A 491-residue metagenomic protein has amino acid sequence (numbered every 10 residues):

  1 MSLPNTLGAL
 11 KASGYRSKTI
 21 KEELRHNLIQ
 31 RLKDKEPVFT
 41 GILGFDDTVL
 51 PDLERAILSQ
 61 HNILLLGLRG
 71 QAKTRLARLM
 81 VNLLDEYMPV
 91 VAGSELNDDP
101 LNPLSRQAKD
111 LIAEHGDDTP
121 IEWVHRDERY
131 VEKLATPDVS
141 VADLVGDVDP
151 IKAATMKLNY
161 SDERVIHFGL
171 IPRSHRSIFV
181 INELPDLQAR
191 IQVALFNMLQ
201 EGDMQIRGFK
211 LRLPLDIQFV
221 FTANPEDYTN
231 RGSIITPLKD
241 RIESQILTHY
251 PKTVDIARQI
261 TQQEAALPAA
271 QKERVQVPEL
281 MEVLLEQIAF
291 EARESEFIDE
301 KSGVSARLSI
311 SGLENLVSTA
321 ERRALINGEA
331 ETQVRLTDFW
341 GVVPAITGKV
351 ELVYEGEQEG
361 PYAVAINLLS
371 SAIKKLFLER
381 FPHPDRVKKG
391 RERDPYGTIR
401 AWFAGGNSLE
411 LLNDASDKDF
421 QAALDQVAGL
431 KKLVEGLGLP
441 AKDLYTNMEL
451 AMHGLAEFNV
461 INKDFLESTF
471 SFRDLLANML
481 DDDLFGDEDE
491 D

Functional and structural regions predicted by a protein language model:
K11-T19, Q30-V49: Dynamic helix-loop-helix/coil hinge segments at AAA+ ATPase domain boundaries and subdomain interfaces
S13-N27, T155, T229-S233, K239-S302 (+3 more regions): Conserved C-terminal "switch" segment of AAA+ ATPases
F45-D46, E54-Q60, L68-R69, I171-S174 (+1 more regions): Phosphate-binding P-loop
S59-I63, E291-I298, I310-E331, A345 (+1 more regions): AAA+ ATPase "lid" subdomain C-terminal helix
A72-K73: Conserved glycine(s) of the Walker
L76, M80: Hydrophobic positions on the alpha1 helix immediately C-terminal to the Walker A/P-loop
L84-E122, R126-H167, H175-E273, N315-N327: Canonical AAA+ ATPase core
E321-D491: C-terminal engagement/docking regions of AAA+ P-loop ATPases
